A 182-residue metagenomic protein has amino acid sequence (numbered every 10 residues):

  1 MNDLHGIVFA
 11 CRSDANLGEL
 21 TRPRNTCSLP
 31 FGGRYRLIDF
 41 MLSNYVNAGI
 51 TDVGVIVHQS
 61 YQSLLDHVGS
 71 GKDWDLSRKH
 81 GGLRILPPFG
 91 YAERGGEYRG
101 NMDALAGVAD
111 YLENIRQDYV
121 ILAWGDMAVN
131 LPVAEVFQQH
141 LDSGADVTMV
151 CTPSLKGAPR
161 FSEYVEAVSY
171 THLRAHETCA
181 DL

Functional and structural regions predicted by a protein language model:
M1-G32, S43, A48-D52: N-terminal nucleotide-binding beta1-loop-alpha1 segment
L37-L42: Short, well-formed alpha-helical segments that are part of the catalytic scaffolds of diverse glycosyltransferases
V55-V57, C151: Short internal beta-strands
D66-G71: Glycine-rich loop at the start of a catalytic domain that most often binds anionic cofactors/ligands
S77, G81-E166: Conserved beta-loop-beta/alpha segment of the NTase-like Rossmann-fold superfamily that binds/positions NTPs
V168-Y170: Short acidic-glycine loop/turn motifs at beta-strand connectors
H172-A175, C179-L182: Single conserved hydrophobic/aromatic residue that forms the stacking wall/gate of nucleotide- or nucleobase-binding
